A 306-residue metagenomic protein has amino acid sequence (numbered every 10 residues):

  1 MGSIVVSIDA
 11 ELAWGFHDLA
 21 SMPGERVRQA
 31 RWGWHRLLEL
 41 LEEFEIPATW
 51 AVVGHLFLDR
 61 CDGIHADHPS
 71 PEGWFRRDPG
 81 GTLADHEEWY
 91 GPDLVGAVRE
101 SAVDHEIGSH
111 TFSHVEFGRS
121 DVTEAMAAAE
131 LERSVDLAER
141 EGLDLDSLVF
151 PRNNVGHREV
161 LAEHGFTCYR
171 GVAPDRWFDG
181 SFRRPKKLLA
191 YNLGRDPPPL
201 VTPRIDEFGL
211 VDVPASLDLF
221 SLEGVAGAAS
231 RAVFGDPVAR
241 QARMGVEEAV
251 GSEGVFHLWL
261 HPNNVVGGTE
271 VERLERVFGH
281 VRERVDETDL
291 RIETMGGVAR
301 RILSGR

Functional and structural regions predicted by a protein language model:
M1-L210, G235-L258, N264-R306: Catalytic alpha-helical scaffold of carbohydrate-active enzymes acting on polysaccharides/glycoconjugates
L210-A228, N263: Active-site clefts of carbohydrate-active enzymes
